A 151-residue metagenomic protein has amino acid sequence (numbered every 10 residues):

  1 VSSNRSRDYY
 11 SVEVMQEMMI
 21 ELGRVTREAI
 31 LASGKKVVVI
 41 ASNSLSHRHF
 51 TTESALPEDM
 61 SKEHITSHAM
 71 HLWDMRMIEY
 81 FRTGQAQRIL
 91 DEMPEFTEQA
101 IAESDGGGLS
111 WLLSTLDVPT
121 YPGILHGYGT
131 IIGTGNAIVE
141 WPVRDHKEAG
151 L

Functional and structural regions predicted by a protein language model:
V1, K35-L45: Beta-strand elements within well-structured catalytic alpha/beta cores of enzymes that handle phosphate/sulfate esters
V1-R24, A32, T51-L151: Flexible, D/E/H-enriched segments
L22-T26, A41-S42: Short, hydrophobic/aromatic alpha-helical segments in well-folded domains
A29: Short alpha-helical functional segments enriched in proximate histidine and acidic residues
L45-T51: A structural signal for small-residue-enriched, beta-sheet-centric alpha/beta enzyme cores and oligomeric scaffold folds
